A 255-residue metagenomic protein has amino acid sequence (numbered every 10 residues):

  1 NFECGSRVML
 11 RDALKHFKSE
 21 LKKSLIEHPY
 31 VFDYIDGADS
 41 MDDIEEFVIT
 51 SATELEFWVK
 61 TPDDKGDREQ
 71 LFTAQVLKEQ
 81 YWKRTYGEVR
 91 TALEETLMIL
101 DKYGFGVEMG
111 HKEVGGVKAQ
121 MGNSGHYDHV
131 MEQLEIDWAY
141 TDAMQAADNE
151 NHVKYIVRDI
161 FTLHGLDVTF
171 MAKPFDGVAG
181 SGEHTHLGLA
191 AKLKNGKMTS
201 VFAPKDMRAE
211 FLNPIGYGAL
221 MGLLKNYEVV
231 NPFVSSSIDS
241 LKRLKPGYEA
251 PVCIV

Functional and structural regions predicted by a protein language model:
N1-E183, G188-V255: Glycine-rich, acidic/polar active-site loops that bind/position phosphate-bearing ligands
